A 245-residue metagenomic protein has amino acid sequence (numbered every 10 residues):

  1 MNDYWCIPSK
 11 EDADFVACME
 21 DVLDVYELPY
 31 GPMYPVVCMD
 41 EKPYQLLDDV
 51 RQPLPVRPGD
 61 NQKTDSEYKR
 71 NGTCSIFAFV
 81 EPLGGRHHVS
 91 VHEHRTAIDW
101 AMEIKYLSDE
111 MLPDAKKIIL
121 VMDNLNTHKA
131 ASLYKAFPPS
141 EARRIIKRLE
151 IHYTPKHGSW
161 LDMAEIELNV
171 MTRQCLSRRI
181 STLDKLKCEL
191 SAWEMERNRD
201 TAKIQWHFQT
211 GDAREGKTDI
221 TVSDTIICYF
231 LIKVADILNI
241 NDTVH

Functional and structural regions predicted by a protein language model:
M1-M19: Short Lys/Arg-enriched helix C-cap and helix-to-coil transition segments that create basic nucleic-acid-contact patches
K10, V50, K185-H245: C-terminal domain-tail junction helix/linker
M19-K105, K217: Extended, low-complexity cationic-aromatic segments
C38-D40, F79, G85, I104 (+6 more regions): Mobile genetic element proteins and their domesticated derivatives, centered on retroelements and DNA transposons
Q45-L47, T127-A130, W160-M163, R214-G216: Short catalytic/ligand-binding loop motif for oxyanion handling, primarily in non-cytosolic enzymes, centered on
Q62-K69, E141-M163, I180: RNase H-like polynucleotidyl transferase catalytic core
A115-H128: Acidic/histidine-rich, metal-coordinating catalytic segments
K156, A164-L183, E196-D200: Active-site proximal helix-loop segment of RNase H-like, two-metal nucleases, encompassing DDE(D)
